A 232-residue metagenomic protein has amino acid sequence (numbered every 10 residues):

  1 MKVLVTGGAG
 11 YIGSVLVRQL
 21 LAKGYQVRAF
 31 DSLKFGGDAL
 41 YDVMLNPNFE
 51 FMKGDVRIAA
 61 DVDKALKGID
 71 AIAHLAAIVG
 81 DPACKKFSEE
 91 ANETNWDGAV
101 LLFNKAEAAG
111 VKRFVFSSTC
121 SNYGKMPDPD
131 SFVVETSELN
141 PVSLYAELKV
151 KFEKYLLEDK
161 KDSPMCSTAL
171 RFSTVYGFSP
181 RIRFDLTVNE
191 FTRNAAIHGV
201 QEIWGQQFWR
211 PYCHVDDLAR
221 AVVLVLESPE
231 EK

Functional and structural regions predicted by a protein language model:
M1-A71: N-terminal Rossmann/SDR dinucleotide-binding element
V56-T94: NAD(P)H-binding glycine-rich loop region in Rossmannoid oxidoreductase-like domains and their noncatalytic homologs
R57, K86-L101, L139, S143 (+1 more regions): Glycine-rich NAD(P)-binding loop of the Rossmann-fold in SDR/ketoreductase-type enzymes
H74, V100-L144: Conserved Rossmann-fold NAD(P)-dependent oxidoreductase catalytic core, especially the SDR/UDP-sugar
Y123, S143-L144, L170-L186: Flexible, glycine-rich beta-alpha linker
N140-T168, A196: Active-site Tyr-X1-5-Lys
V150, Y176-N189, G199, V215-D216 (+1 more regions): Glycine/proline-rich active-site loop of Rossmann-fold NAD(P)-dependent oxidoreductases
